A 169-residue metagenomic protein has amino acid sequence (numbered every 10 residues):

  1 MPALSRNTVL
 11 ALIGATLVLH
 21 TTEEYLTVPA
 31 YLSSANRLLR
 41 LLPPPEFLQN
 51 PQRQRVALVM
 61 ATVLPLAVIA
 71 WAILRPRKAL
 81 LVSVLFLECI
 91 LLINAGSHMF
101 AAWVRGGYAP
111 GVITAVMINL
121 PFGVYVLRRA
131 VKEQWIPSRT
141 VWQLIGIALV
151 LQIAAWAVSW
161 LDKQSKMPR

Functional and structural regions predicted by a protein language model:
A3-L26: N-terminal signal-anchor transmembrane alpha helix
N7-L10, A79-L87, S138-V141: Membrane-interfacial loop-to-transmembrane alpha-helix junctions, especially the N-terminal start
T21, I90-S97, L149-W156: Aromatic-anchored segments of alpha-helical transmembrane domains
V28-F47: Cytosolic, membrane-interface loops and tails of multi-pass inner-membrane proteins
R55-A72, L91-N94, N119: Core segments of transmembrane alpha-helices that mediate helix-helix packing or line hydrophobic substrate/ligand
R77-K78, M99-P110: Membrane-interface helix caps and helix-loop-helix hairpins in membrane proteins
C89-H98, G111-R129: Hydrophobic alpha-helical membrane segments
Y125-R169: Terminal transmembrane helical module of multi-pass membrane proteins
